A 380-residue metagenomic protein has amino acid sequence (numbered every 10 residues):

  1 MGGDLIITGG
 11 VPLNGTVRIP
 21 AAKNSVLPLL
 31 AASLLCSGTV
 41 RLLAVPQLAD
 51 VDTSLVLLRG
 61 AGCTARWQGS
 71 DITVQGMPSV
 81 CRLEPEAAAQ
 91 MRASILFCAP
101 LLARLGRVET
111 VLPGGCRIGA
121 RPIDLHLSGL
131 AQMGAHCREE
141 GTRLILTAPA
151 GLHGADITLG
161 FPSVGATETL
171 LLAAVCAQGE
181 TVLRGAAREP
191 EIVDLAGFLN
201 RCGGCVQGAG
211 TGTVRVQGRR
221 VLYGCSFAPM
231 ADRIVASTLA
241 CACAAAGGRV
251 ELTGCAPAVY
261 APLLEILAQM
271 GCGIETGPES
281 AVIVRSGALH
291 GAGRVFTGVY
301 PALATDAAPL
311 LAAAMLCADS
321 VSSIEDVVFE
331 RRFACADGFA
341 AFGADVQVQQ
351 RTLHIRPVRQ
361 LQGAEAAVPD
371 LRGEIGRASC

Functional and structural regions predicted by a protein language model:
M1-S379: Short, structured segments at the rim of ligand-binding sites
